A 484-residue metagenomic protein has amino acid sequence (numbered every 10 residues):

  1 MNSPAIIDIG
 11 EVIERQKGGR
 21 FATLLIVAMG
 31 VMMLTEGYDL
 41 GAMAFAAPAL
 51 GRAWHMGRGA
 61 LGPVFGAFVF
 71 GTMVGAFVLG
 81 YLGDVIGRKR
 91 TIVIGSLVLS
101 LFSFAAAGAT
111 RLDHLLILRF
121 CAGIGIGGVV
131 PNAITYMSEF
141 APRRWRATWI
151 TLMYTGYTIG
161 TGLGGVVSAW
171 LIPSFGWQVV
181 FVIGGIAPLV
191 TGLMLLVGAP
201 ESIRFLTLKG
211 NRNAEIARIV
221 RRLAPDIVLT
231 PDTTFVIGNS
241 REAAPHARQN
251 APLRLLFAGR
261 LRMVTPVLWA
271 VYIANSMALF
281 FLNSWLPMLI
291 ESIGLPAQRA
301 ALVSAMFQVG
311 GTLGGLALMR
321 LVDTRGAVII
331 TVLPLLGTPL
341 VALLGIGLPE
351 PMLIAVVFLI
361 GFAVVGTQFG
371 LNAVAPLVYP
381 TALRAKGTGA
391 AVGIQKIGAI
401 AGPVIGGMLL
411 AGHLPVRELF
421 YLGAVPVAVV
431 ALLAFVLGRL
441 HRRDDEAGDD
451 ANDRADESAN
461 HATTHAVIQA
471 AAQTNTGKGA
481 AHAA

Functional and structural regions predicted by a protein language model:
M1-R15, G198-R260, D444-A483: Intracellular cytosolic loops and amphipathic helices of Major Facilitator Superfamily
M1-Y38: Cytosolic juxtamembrane N-terminal segment immediately preceding the first transmembrane helix of multi-pass
M43-A44, R254-G315: Extracytoplasmic gate region of multi-pass secondary transporters
H55, G87, G108-H114, P142 (+1 more regions): Helix-breaking motifs and short loop linkers at transmembrane-helix boundaries and internal kinks in secondary membrane
V74-D113: Conserved MFS/SLC helix-loop-helix module at the cytosolic interface between two early adjacent transmembrane helices
A76-G87, G314-R325, L410: Helix-to-loop junctions at the C-terminal end of transmembrane segments in multipass secondary transporters
P173-G185, L410-V425: A membrane-interface helix-boundary motif in multi-pass transporters
G314, V322-V374: C-terminal transmembrane helical hairpin of 12-TM major facilitator-type secondary transporters
